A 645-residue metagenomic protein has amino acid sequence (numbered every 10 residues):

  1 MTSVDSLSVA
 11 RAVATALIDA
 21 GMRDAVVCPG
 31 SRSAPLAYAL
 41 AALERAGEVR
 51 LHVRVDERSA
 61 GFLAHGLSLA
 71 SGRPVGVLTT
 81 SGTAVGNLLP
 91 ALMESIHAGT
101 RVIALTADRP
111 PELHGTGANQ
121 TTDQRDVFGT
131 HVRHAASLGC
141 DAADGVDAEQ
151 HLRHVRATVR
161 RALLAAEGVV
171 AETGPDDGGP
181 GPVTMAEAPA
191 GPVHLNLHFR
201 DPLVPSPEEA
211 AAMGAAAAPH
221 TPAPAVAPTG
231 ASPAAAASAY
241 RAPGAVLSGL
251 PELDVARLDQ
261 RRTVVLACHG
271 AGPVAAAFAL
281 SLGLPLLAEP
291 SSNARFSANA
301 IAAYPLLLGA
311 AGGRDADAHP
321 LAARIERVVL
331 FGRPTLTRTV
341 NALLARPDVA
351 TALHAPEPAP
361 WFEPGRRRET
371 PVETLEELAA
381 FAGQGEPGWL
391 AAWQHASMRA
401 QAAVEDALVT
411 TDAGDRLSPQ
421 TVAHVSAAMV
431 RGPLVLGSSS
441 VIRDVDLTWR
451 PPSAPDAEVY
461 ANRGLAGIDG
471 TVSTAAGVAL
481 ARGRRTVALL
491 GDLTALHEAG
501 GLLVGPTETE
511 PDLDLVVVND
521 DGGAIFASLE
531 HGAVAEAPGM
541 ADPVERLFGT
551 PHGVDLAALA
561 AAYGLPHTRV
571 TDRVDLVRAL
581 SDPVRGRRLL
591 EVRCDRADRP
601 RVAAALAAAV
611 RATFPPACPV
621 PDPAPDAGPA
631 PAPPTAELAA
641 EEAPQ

Functional and structural regions predicted by a protein language model:
V4, G332, T339-I442, Y563-G564 (+2 more regions): Phosphate/pyrophosphate-binding active-site segments
D5-E94, R101, T448: N-terminal cofactor/phosphate-binding cores enriched in small/glycine residues, especially glycine-rich loops such as
A10-V13, I18, S31-L36, Q394-R482 (+1 more regions): Active-site diphosphate/adenylate-binding microenvironment
D24, L69-T79, V85, E94-G99 (+5 more regions): Structural signature of the thiamine diphosphate
L69, L247-D259, T263-R367, P451-R485 (+3 more regions): Glycine-rich, anion-gripping cofactor-binding loops and their flanking helix/strand elements in enzyme active sites
E94, I103-L105, E112-G129, D444 (+3 more regions): Thiamine diphosphate
T106-V159, E172, A288-Q401, G505 (+1 more regions): Glycine-rich, acidic loop regions that bind phosphate or pyrophosphate groups
P192-P233, T351-A391: Terminal amphipathic helices with adjacent charged low-complexity linkers/tails
